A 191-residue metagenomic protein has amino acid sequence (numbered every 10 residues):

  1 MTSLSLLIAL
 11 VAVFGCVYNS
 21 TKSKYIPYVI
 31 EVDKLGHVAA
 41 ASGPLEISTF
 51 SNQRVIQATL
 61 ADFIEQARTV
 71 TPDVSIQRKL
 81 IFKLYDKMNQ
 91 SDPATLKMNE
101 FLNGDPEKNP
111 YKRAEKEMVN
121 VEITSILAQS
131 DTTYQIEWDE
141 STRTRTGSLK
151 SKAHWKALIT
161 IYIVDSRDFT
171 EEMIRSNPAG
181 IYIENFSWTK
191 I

Functional and structural regions predicted by a protein language model:
M1-L7, F14-V29, D33-R54, P72-I191: Structured, amphipathic secondary-structure segments that form assembly/contact surfaces in multi-subunit
T59-V70: Solvent-exposed, amphipathic alpha-helical segments
